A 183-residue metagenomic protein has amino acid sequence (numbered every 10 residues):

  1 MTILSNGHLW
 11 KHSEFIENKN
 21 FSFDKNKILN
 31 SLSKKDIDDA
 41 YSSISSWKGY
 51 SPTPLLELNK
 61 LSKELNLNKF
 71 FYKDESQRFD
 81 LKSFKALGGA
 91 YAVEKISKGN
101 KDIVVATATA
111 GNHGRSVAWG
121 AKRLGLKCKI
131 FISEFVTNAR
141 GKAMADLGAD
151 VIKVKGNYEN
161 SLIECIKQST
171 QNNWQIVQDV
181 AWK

Functional and structural regions predicted by a protein language model:
M1-K183: PLP-dependent amino-acid enzyme catalytic core
